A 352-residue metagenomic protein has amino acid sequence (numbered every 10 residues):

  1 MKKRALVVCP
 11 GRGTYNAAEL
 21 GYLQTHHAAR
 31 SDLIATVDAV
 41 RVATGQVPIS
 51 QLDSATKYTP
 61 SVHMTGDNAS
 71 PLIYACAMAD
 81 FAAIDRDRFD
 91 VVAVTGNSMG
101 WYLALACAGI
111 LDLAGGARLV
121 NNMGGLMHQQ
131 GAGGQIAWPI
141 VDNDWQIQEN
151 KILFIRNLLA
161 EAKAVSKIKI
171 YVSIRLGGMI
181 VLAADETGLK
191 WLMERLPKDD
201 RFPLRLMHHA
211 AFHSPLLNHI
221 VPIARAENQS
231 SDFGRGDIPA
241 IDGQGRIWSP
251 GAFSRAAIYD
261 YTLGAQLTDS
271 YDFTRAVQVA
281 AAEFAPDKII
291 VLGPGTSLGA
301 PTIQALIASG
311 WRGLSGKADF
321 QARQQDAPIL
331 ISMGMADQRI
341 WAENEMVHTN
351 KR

Functional and structural regions predicted by a protein language model:
K2-T95, L182: Helix-rich "cap/lid" substructures immediately adjacent to catalytic or cofactor-binding pockets
G11, L298-M333: Short acidic, glycine/proline-enriched helix-loop-strand junctions
G13-T14, W101, E186, A210-H213 (+1 more regions): Gly/Ser/Thr-rich loops at beta-strand to alpha-helix junctions that form or flank small-molecule/cofactor-binding
G21-A28, A82, A108-N122, F154-L158 (+1 more regions): A glycine- and small-aliphatic-rich helix-loop capping segment at beta-alpha/alpha-beta transitions that lines
A77, V92-G100, A104, A108 (+1 more regions): Gly/Ala-rich beta-loop-alpha elbow adjacent to hydrolase catalytic centers
A106, L216, G299-I303: A short acidic (Asp/Glu
A108-A256: Alpha/beta catalytic cores of group-transfer enzymes, especially the acyltransferase/condensing modules of polyketide
F202-L292, S297, A327-K351: Acyltransferase
